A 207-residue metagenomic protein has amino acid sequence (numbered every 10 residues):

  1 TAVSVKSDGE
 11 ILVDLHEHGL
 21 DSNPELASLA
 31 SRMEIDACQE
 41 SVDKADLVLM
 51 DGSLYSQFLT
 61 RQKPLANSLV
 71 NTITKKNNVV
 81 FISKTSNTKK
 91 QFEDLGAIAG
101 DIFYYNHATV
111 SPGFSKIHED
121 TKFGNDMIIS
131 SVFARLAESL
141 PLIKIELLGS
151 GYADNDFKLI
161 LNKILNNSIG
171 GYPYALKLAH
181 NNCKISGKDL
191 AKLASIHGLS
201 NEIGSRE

Functional and structural regions predicted by a protein language model:
T1-A2: An N-terminal structural lobe/cap that precedes and organizes the functional/catalytic core across diverse proteins
K6-E207: Long, contiguous domain-sized segments
